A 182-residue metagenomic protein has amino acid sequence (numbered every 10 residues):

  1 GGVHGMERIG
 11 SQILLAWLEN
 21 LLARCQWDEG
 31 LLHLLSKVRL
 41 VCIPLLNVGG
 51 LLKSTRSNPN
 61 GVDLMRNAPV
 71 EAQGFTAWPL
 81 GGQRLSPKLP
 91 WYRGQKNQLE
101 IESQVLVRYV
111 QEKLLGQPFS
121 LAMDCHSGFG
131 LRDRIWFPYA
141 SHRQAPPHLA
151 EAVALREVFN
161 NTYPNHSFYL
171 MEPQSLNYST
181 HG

Functional and structural regions predicted by a protein language model:
G1-G182: Structured catalytic-domain cores with a bias toward divalent-metal coordination
